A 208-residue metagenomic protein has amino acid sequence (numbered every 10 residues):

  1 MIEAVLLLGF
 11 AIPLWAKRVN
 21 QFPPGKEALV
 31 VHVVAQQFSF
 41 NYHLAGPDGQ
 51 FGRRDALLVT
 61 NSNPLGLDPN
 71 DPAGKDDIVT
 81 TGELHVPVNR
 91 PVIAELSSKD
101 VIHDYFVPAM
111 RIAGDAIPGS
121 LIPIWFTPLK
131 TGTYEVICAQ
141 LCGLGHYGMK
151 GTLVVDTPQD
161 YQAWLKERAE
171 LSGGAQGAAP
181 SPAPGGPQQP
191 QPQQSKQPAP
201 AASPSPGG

Functional and structural regions predicted by a protein language model:
M1-G208: Non-transmembrane, membrane-proximal soluble domains of secreted or membrane proteins
